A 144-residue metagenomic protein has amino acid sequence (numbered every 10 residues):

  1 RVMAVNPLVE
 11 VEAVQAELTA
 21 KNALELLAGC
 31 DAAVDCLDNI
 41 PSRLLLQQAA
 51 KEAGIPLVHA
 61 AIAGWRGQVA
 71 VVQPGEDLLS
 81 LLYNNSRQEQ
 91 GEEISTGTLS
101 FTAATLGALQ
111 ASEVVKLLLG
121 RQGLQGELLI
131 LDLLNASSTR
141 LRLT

Functional and structural regions predicted by a protein language model:
R1-T144: Adenine nucleotide-associated cytosolic modules
